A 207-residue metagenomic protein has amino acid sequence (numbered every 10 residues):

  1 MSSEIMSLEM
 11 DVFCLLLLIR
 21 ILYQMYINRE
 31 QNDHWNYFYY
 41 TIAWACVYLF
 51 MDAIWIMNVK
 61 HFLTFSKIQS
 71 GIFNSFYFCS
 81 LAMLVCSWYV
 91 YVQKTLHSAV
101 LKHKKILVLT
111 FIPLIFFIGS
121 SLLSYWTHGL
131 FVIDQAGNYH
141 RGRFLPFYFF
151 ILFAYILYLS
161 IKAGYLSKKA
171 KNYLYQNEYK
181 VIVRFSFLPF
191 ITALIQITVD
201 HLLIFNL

Functional and structural regions predicted by a protein language model:
M1, V59-S70, V132-Y139: Membrane-interface interhelical loops and short amphipathic "cap" helices that link adjacent transmembrane segments
M1-I19, P146-I151: Hydrophobic transmembrane alpha-helical segments in integral membrane proteins
S2, K162-L207: Interfacial "cap-and-anchor" motif at the non-cytosolic start of specific transmembrane alpha-helices
L8-V90, V108-T127, I182-T198: Hydrophobic alpha-helical transmembrane segments of multi-pass membrane proteins
I19-Q24, S87-Y91, F149-N172: Alpha-helical transmembrane segments in multipass membrane proteins, preferentially the mid-helix core
Q24-F38, Q93-I106, Y165-E178: Membrane-interface helix-boundary motifs at transmembrane edges
R29-E30, M57-T64, L96-A99, Y125-I133 (+3 more regions): Transmembrane helix-loop junctions in multipass membrane proteins, especially transporters and channels
V90, L96-L157: Membrane-proximal helix-loop-helix units in multi-pass membrane proteins
